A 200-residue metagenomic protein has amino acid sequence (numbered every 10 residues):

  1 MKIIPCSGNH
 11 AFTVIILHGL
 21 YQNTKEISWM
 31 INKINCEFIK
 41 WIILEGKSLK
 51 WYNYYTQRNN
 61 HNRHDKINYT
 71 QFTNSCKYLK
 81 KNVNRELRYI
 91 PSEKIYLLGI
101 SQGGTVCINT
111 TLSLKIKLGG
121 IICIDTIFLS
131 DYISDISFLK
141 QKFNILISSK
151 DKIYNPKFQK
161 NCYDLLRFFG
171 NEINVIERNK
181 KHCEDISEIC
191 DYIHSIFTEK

Functional and structural regions predicted by a protein language model:
K2-S92: Serine-hydrolase catalytic machinery in alpha/beta-hydrolase-like enzymes
P5, C123-E199: The feature captures the conserved acid-bearing segment of alpha/beta-hydrolase catalytic domains
I15-L17, L98, L146-S148: Short hydrophobic segments within beta-strands
Y96, G120-I122: Residue in the alpha/beta-hydrolase core beta-strand immediately N-terminal to the catalytic nucleophile
L98-G103, C107: Gly/Ala-rich beta-loop-alpha elbow adjacent to hydrolase catalytic centers
N109-G120, F128: Conserved hydrolase catalytic core segment
